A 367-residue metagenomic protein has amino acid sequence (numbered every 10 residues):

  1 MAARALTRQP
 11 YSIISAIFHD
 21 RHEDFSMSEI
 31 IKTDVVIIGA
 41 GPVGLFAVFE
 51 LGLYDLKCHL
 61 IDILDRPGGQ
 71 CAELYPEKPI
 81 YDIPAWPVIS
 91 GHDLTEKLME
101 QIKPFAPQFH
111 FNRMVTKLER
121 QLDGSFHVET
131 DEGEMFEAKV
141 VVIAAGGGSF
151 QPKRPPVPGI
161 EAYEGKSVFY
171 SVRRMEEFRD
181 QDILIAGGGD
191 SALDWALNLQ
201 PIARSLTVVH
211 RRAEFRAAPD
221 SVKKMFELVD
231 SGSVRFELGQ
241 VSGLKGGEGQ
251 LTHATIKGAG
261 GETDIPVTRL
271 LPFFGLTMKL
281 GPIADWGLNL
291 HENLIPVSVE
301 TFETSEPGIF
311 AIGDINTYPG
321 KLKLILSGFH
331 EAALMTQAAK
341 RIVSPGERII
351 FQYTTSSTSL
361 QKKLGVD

Functional and structural regions predicted by a protein language model:
F18, M27-I38, L53-Y54, R66 (+6 more regions): FAD-binding core/adjacent interface of flavoenzyme oxidoreductases
I31, I102-T130, M135-A138, Q200-V299 (+1 more regions): A Rossmann-like FAD-binding core segment of flavoenzymes
D34-H59, A196: N-terminal Rossmann-like FAD-binding beta1-loop-alpha1 element of flavoenzymes
L53-A72, V208-F215: Glycine-rich FAD pyrophosphate-binding loop
D65-V88, P219-V222: Conserved N-terminal glycine-rich FAD pyrophosphate-binding loop of Rossmann-like flavoproteins
P156-E177, R269, F273-L326, L334 (+1 more regions): FAD-site-proximal beta/loop scaffold in flavoenzymes
Q181-I202: Rossmann-like NAD(P)H-binding beta-loop-alpha module
W195, I315-T358: A conserved FAD-binding loop/helix module that cradles the flavin
